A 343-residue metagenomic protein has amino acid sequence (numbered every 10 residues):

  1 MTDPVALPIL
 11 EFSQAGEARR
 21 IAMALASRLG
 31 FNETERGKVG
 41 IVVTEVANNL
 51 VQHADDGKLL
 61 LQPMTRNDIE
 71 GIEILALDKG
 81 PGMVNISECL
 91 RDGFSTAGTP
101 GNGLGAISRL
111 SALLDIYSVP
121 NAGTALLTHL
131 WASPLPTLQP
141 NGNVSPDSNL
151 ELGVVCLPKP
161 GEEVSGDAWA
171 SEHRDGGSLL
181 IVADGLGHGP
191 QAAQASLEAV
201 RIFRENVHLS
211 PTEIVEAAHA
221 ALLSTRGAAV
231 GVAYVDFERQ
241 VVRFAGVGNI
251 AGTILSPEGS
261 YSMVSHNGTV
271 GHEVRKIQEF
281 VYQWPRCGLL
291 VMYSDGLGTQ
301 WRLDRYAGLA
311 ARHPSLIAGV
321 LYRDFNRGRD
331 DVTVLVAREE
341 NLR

Functional and structural regions predicted by a protein language model:
M1-I41, G142-E172: Bergerat-fold GHKL ATPase/HATPase_c domain
M1-V5, A47-N141, H173-L180, T212 (+3 more regions): Conserved beta-strand-loop-beta-strand hairpin that lines the nucleotide-binding pocket of ATP/GTP-utilizing enzymes
A6-Q14, E216-A220, P285-R286, V291-R343: C-terminal catalytic subdomain
E33-K58, A217: Conserved ATP-binding N-box helix of the HATPase_c
G82, P160-G161, G185-A193, G296-W301: Short acidic, Gly/Ser-rich segments with clustered Asp/Glu that frequently serve as metal-coordination loops in enzyme
D115, T124-L135, V154-P158, V241 (+2 more regions): Sensory/regulatory domains in signal-transduction proteins
E163-D175, S262-R302: Acidic loop->beta-strand submotif enriched in PP2C/PPM serine/threonine phosphatases
Q191-G259, I277: Catalytic core of PPM/PP2C metal-dependent serine/threonine phosphatase domains
